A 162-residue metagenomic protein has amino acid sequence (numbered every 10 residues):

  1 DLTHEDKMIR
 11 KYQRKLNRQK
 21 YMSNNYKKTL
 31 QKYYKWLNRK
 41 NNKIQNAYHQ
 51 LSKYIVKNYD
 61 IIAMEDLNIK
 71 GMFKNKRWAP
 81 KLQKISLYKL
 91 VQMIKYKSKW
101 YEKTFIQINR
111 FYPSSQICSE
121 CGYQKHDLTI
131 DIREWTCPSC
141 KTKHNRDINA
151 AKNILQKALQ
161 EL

Functional and structural regions predicted by a protein language model:
D1-L162: Positively charged, helix-rich recognition surfaces that bind polyanionic ligands
